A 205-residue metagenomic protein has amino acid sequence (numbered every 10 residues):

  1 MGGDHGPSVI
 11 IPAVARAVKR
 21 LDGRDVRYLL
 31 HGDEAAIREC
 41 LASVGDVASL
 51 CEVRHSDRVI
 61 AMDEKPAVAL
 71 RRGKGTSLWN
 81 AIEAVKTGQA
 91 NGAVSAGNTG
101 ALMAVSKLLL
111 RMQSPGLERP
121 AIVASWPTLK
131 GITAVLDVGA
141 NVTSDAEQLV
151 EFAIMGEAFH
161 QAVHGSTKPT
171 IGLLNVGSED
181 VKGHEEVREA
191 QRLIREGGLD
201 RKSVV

Functional and structural regions predicted by a protein language model:
M1-G2, R58-V59, N98-G100, L108 (+1 more regions): Short glycine-rich anion-binding loops that position phosphate/pyrophosphate groups of nucleotides and phosphorylated
D4-I11, I37, K74-G88, G92-S106 (+4 more regions): Short glycine/serine/threonine-rich phosphate/pyrophosphate-binding segments that cradle anionic phosphate groups
D4-M62: N-terminal glycine-rich anion-binding loop in soluble enzyme alpha/beta folds
H5-I11, L21-L29, T143-S203: Glycine-rich phosphate/diphosphate-binding loop of Rossmann-like nucleotide-binding domains
G23-V26, V47-S49, T87-N91, N98-T99 (+4 more regions): Short coil/turn connectors at secondary-structure junctions
L30-G32, E52-R54, S95-G97, V123-W126 (+2 more regions): Short beta-strand segments
G45-A90: Phosphate/nucleotide-donor binding subsite
M103-G139, G197-K202: Short, acidic/small-residue loops that bind anionic groups at enzyme active sites
